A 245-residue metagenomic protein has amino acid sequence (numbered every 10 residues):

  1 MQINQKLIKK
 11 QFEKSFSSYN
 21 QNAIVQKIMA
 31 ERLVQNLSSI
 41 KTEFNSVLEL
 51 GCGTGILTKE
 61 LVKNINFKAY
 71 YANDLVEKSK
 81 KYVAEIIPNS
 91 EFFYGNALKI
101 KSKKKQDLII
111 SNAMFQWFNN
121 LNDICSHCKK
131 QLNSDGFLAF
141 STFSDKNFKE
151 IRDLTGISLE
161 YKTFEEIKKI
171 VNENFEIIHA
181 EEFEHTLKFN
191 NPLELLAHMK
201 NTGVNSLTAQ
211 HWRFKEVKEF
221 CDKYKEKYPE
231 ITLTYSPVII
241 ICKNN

Functional and structural regions predicted by a protein language model:
M1-S17, K27: N-terminal, positively charged/glycine-rich alpha-helical extensions of SAM-dependent methyltransferases
N22-V25, I56, E160-K162, H179-N245: Conserved Class I S-adenosyl-L-methionine
I24-F44: Conserved alpha-helix/loop element of class I SAM-dependent methyltransferases that forms part of the SAM/SAH-binding
L48-I100: Class I SAM-dependent methyltransferase SAM/SAH-binding core
L98-I109: A short acidic, Gly/Pro-enriched loop at the edge of an enzyme's catalytic core that lines a small-molecule cofactor
L108-L121: A short SAM/SAH-binding and catalytic strip from SAM-dependent methyltransferases
N122-S134: A short glycine-rich, Lys/Arg-flanked "PGG" loop and its adjoining helix->strand segment in the class I
A139-F164: Conserved class I S-adenosyl-L-methionine
